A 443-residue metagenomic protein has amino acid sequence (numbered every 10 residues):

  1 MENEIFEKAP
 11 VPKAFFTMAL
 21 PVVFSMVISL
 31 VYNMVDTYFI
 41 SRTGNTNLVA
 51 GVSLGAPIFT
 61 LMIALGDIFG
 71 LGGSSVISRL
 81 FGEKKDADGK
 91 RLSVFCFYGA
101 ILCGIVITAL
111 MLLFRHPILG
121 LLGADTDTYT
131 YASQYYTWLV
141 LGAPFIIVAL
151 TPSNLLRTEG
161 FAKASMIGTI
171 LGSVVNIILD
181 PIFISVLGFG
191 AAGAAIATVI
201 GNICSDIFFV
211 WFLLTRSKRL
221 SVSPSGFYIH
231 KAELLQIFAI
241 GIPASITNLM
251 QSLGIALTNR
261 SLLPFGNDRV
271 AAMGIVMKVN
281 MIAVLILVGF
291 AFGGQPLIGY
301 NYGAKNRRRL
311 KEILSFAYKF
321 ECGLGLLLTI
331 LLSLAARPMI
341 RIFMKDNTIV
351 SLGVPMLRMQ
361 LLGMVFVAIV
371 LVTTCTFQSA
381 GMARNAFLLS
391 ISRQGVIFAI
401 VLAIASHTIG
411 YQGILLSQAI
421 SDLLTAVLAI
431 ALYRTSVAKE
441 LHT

Functional and structural regions predicted by a protein language model:
M1-A19, I77-P144, V186-I242, I298-G363 (+1 more regions): Short alpha-helical transmembrane segments in multi-pass integral membrane proteins
E7-Y38, R42-T43, P57-G72, V76 (+6 more regions): N-terminal transmembrane alpha-helices
T17-D36, W138, G172, G201-S205 (+2 more regions): Transmembrane helical elements of multi-pass membrane transporters/channels
F24, I28, Y32, M62-G66 (+12 more regions): Residue-level hotspots within pore-lining transmembrane alpha-helices of multi-pass secondary transporters
V27, V31-A50, L119-T126, I182-F189 (+4 more regions): Helix-terminus/linker motif at the lipid-water interface of multi-pass membrane proteins
V49-A109, I146-S165, N259, A272-I330 (+2 more regions): Small-residue-rich hydrophobic transmembrane alpha-helices
L61, N176-P181, D206-V210, I282-L285 (+3 more regions): Hydrophobic transmembrane alpha-helices of multi-pass small-molecule transporters
L139-R157, S165-S173, A194-F209, V288-A291 (+3 more regions): Short runs within selected transmembrane alpha-helices of multi-pass transporters and secretion channels
